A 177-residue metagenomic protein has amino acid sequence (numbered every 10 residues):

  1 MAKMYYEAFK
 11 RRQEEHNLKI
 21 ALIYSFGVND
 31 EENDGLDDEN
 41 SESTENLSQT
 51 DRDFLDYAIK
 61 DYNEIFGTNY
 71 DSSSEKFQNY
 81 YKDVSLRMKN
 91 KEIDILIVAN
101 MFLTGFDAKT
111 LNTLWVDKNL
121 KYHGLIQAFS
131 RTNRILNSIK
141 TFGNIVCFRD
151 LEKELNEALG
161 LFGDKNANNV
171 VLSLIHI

Functional and structural regions predicted by a protein language model:
M1-I95: Conserved C-terminal RecA-like helicase domain
M4-E7, E32-D37, D107-L111, I126-Q127 (+1 more regions): Short acidic, glycine/serine/threonine-rich loops at helix termini
G27-V28, M101-L103, N119-K121, N133 (+1 more regions): Short, glycine-/Ser/Thr-/acidic-enriched flexible segments
T104-K118, Q127, G143-V146: A short beta-strand element within the Helicase C-terminal
Y122-N137: Conserved SF2 helicase motif VI
N133-E157: Conserved segment of the helicase C-terminal RecA-like domain
I175-I177: Conserved small/polar residues in nucleotide/adenosyl-binding loops
